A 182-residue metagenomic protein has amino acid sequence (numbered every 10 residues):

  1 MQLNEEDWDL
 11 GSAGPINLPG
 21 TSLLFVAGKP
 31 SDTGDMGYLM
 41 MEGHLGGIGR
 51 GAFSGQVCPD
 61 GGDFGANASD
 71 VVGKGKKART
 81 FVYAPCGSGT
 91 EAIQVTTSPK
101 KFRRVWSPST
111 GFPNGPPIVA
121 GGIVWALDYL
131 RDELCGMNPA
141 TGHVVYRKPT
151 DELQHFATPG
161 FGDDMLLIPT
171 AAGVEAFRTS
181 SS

Functional and structural regions predicted by a protein language model:
M1-S12, I16-S182: Extracytoplasmic/lumenal domain signature
